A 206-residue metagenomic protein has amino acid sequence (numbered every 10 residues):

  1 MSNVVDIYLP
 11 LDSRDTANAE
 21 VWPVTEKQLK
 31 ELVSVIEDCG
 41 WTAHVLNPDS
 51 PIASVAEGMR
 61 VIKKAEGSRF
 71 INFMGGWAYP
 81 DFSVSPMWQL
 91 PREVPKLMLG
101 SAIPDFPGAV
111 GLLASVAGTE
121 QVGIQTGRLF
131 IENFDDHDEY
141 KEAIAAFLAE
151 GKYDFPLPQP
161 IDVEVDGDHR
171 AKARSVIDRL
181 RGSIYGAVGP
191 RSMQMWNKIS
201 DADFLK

Functional and structural regions predicted by a protein language model:
M1-K206: An N-terminal assembly and electron-transfer interface module characteristic of large anaerobic redox and radical
